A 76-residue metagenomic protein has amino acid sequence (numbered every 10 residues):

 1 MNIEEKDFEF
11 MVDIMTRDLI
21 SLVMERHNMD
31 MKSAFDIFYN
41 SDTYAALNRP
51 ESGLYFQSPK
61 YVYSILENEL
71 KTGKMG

Functional and structural regions predicted by a protein language model:
M1-G76: C-terminal alpha-helical interaction appendages
